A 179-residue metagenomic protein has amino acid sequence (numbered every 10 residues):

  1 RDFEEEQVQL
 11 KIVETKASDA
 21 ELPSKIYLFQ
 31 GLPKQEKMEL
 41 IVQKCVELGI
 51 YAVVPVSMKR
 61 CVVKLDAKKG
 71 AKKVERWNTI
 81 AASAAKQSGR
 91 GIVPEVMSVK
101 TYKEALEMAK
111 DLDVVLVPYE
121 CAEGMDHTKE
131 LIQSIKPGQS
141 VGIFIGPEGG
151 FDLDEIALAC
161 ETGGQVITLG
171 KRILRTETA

Functional and structural regions predicted by a protein language model:
R1-F3: Short beta-strand-centered aromatic/proline hotspots
E5-Q9, V13-L116: RNA substrate-binding interface of SAM-dependent RNA methyltransferases
P23-Y27, Q139-G142, C160-L169: Glycine/charged-rich beta-loop-alpha catalytic/anionic-binding loops adjacent to active sites
A67, K129-E130, E155-L158: Short amphipathic alpha-helical segments
V99-Q139, F144: A mid-sequence, solvent-exposed acidic-amphipathic segment
C121-E123, E148, K171-L174: Short, acidic/turn-prone active-site loops that include or flank metal/cofactor- and phosphate-binding residues
G138-L158: A C-terminal functional module that forms or caps the active site or interfaces directly with catalytic machinery
L153-A179: Structured adenosyl-cofactor binding patch, chiefly the S-adenosyl-L-methionine
